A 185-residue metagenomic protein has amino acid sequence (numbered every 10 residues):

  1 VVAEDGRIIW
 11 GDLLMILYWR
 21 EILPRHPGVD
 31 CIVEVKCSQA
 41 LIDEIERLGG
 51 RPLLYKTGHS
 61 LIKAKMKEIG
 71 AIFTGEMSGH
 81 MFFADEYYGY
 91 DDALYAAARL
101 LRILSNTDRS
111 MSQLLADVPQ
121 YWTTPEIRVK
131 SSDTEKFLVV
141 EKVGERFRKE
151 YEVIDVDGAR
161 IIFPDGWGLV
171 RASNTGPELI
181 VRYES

Functional and structural regions predicted by a protein language model:
V1-L13, L41-I42: Short Gly/Thr/Asp-enriched flexible loops that form oxyanion-binding sites at enzyme active sites
D5, N174, S185: A short beta-strand motif that forms part of the nucleic acid-binding face of small beta-barrel RNA-binding folds
I16-L17: Extended, compositionally biased non-globular segments that define protein topology
L23: Gly/Ala-rich phosphate-binding loop of Rossmann-like dinucleotide-binding domains, activating on the conserved
H26-R182: Phosphate-binding and adjacent anionic-ligand microenvironments
